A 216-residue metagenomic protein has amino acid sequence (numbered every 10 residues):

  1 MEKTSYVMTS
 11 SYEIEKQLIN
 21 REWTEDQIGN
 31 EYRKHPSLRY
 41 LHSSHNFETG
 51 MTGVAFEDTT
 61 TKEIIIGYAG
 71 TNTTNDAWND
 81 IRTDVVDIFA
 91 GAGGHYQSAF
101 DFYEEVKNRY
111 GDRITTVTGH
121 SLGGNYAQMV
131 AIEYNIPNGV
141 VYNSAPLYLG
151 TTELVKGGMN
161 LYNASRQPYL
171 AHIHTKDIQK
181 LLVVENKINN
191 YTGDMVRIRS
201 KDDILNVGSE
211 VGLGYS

Functional and structural regions predicted by a protein language model:
Y6-T118, Y134-N138, A145-G157: A conserved cap/lid and substrate-binding interface adjacent to the catalytic center of lipid-processing enzymes
G53, Y126-M129: Generic recognition of flexible, low-complexity loop/linker segments
T60-E63, I132, I136-S216: Serine hydrolase/lipase
T118-G123, A127: Gly/Ala-rich beta-loop-alpha elbow adjacent to hydrolase catalytic centers
